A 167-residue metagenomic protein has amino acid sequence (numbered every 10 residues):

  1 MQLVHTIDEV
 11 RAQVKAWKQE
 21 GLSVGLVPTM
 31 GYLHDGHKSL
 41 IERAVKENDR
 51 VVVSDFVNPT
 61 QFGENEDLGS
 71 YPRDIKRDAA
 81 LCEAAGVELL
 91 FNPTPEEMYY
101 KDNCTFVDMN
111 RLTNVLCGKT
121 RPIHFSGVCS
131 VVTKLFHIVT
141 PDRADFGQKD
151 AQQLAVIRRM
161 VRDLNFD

Functional and structural regions predicted by a protein language model:
M1-D167: Nucleotidyltransferase catalytic core that binds NTPs
